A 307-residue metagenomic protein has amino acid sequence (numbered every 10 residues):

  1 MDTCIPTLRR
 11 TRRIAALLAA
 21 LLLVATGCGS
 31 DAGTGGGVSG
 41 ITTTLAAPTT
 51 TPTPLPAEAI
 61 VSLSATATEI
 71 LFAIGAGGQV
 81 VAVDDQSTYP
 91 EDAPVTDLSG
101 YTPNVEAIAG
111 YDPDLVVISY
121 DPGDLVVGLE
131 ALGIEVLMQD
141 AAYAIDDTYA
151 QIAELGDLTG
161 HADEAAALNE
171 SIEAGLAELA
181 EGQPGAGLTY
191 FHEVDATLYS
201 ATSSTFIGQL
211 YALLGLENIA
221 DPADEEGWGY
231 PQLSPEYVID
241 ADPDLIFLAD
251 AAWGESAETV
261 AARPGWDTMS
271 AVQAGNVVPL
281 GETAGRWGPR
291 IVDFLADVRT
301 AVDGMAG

Functional and structural regions predicted by a protein language model:
D2-L18: Bacterial N-terminal signal peptides that target proteins for export
L22-G27: C-terminal motif of bacterial Sec signal peptides marking the signal peptidase cleavage site
C28-T43: Bacterial lipoprotein signal-peptidase II cleavage site
G40-P54: Extracellular mucin-like PTS domains
A59-D121, L216-I219: A short, structured surface patch at a secondary-structure boundary
A59-L71, D163-E217, G229: Basic- and aromatic-lined ligand-binding clefts that recognize polyanionic substrates
N104-I118, I134, S234-A249: Proline-aspartate-enriched helix->loop->beta-strand connector
D124, D147-D157, A166, A241 (+2 more regions): Structured C-terminal subdomain patch of bacterial secreted/periplasmic proteins
